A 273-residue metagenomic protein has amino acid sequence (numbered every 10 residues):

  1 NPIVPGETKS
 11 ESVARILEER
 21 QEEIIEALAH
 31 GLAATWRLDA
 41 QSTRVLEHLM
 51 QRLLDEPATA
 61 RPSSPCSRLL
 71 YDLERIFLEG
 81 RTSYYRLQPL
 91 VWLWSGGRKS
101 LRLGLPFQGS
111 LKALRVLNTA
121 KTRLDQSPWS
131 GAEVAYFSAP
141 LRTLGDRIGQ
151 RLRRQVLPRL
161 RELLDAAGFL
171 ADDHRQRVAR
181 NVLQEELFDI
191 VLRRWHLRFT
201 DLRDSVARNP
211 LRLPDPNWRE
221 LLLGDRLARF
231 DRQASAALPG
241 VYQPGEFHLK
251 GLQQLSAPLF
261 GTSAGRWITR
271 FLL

Functional and structural regions predicted by a protein language model:
N1-L273: Basic, amphipathic N-terminal segments
